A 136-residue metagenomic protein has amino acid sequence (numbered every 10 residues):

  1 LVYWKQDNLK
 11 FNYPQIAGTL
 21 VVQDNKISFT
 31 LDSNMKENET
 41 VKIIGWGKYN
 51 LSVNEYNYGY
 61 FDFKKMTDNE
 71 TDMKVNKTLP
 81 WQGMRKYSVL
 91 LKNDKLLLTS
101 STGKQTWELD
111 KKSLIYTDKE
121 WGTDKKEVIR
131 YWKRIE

Functional and structural regions predicted by a protein language model:
L1-E136: Lipid interaction determinants
